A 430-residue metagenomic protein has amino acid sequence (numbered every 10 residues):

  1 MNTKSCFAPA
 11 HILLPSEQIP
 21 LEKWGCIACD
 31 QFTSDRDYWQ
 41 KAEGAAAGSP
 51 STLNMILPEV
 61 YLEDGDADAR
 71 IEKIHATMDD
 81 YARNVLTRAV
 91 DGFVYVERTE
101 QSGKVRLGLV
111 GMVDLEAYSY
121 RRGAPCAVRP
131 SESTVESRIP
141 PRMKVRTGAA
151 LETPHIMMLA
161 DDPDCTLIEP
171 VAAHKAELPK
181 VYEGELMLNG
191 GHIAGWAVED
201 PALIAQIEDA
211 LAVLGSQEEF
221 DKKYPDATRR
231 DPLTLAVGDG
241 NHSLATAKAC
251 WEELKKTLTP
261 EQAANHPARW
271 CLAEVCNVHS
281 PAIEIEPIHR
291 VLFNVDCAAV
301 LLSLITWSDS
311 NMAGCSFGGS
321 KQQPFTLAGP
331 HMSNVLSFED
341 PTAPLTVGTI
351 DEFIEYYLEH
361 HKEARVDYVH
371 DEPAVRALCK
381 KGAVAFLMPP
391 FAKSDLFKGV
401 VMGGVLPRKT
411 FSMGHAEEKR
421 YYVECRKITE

Functional and structural regions predicted by a protein language model:
M1-G190, G195-E199, D221-P225, A383 (+3 more regions): N-terminal extension/subdomain marker
A150, E199, L203, L235-S243: Short, contiguous, pocket-lining structural segments that sit at or immediately flank catalytic/ligand-binding sites
L159, V237-G238, E274, L387-P389: Short beta-strand segments
A173-V198, I285-N311: Compact, glycine/acidic-enriched structural inserts
M187-A210, F338-T342: Glycine-rich phosphate-binding "P-loop"
V213-L258: Active-site beta-strand/loop microenvironment that shapes enzyme catalytic pockets
N241-I305: Catalytic or ion-translocation cores adjacent to nucleophile or general acid/base/metal-coordination motifs in diverse
L292-T410: C-terminal catalytic or substrate-handling cores of phosphate/nucleotide- and metal-cofactor-dependent proteins acting
